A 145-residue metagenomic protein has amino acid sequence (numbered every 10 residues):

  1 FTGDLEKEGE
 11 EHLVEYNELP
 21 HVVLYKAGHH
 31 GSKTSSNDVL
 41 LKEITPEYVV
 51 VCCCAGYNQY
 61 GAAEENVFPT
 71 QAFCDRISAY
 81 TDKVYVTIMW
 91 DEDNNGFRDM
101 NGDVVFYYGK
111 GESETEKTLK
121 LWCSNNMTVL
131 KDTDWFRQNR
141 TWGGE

Functional and structural regions predicted by a protein language model:
F1-F68: Active-site-proximal loop/helix segments of hydrolase catalytic cores
Y48, A55-E145: Binuclear metal-ion centers of metallo-dependent hydrolases, dominated by the metallo-beta-lactamase
